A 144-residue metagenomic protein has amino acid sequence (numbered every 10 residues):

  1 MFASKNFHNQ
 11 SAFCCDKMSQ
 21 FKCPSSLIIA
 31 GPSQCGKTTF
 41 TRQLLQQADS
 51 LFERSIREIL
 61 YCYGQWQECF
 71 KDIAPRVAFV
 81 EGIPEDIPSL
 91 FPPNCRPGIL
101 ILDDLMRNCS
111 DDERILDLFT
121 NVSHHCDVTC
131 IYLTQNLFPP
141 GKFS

Functional and structural regions predicted by a protein language model:
M1-M18, W66: N-terminal pre-Walker A segment at the start of P-loop NTPase domains
A3-F7, V77-G82: Intrinsically disordered, low-complexity eukaryotic regions enriched in glycine, serine and charged residues
N6-S11, I59, T134-N136: Short, functional N-terminal and low-complexity linear motifs
P24: Short coil/loop residues immediately preceding or within conserved phosphate-binding loops of NTP-utilizing enzyme
L27-D49, R54-R57, G64-E68, A78-S144: Conserved P-loop NTPase motor cores
